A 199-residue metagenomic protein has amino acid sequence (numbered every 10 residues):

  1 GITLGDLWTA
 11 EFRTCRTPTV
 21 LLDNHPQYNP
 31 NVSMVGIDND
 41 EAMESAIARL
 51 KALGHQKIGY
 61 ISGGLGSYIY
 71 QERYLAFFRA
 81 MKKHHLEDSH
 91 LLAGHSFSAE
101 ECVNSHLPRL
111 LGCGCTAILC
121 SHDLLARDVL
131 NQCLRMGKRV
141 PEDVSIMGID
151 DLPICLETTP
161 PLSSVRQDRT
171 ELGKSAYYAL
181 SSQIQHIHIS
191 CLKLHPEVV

Functional and structural regions predicted by a protein language model:
G1, R49, K57-G64: Short beta-strand segments enriched in small/hydrophobic residues
G1-A48, P108-C113: Alpha-helical recognition/docking segments in bacterial nutrient-uptake and carbohydrate-utilization systems
A10-T17, F78-R79, V129-K138: Glycosyltransferases and closely related glycan-assembly transferases that use nucleotide-activated donors
N24, M34-S45, I61-H106, C120-R127 (+2 more regions): Hinge/beta->alpha junction and helix N-cap segments in small-molecule ligand-binding domains
A48, A52, L75, R79-K83 (+3 more regions): Short, well-ordered alpha-helices that flank and scaffold nucleotide-derived cofactor binding pockets
H55-K57, T116-A117: Residues that mark the start of a beta-strand
D88-S89, N104-V199: Flexible loop/turn connectors
